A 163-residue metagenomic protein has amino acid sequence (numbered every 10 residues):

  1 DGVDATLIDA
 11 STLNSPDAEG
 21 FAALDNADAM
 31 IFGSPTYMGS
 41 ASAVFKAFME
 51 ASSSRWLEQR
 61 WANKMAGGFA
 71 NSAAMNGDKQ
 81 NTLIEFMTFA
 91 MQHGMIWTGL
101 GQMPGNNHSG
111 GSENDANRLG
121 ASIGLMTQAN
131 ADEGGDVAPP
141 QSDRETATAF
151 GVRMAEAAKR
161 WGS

Functional and structural regions predicted by a protein language model:
D1-W61, G110, I123, E133-S163: N-terminal beta1-alpha1-beta2 submodule of the flavodoxin-like/Rossmannoid cofactor-binding fold
Y37, A43, A74-M75, N81 (+2 more regions): Short, electropositive, low-hydrophobicity segments enriched in small/polar residues
A62-A121: Short, glycine-/small-residue-rich phosphate/pyrophosphate-handling segment
F69-N71, N130-D136: Short, local alpha-helical segments
N117-E133: A hydrophobic C-terminal alpha-helical subdomain
